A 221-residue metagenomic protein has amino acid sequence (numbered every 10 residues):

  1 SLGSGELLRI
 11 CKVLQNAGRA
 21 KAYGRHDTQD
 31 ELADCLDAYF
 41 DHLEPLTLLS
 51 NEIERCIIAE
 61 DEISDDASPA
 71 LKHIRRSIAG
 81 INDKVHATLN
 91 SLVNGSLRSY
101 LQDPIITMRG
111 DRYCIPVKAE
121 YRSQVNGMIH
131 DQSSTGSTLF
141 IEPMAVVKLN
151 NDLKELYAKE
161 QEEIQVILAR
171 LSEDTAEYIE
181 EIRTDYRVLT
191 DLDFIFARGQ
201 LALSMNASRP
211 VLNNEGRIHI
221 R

Functional and structural regions predicted by a protein language model:
S1-I74, Y178-E181, D185-D191, I195-G199 (+1 more regions): Conserved amphipathic alpha-helical "coupling/scaffold" segments that transmit conformational changes between domains
P45-I58, K148-A169: Extended, charged coiled-coil "arm/hinge" scaffolds of SMC/Rad50-like chromosome-maintenance ATPases and other large
K72-Y121: Extended, Lys/Arg-enriched charged tracts that mediate electrostatic binding to polyanionic substrates
H86, L92-R98, I106-T107, T135-P143 (+3 more regions): N-terminal accessory segments that target, anchor, or regulate ATP-driven/P-loop NTPase machines and associated
V93-G110, G199-H219: Long, charged, glycine-rich C-terminal linkers/tails
R109-F140, N150, V211-R221: SMC-family hinge/dimerization module
Y157-D191: Non-transmembrane, heptad-repeat alpha-helical coiled-coil rod segments that act as dimerization/spacing scaffolds
